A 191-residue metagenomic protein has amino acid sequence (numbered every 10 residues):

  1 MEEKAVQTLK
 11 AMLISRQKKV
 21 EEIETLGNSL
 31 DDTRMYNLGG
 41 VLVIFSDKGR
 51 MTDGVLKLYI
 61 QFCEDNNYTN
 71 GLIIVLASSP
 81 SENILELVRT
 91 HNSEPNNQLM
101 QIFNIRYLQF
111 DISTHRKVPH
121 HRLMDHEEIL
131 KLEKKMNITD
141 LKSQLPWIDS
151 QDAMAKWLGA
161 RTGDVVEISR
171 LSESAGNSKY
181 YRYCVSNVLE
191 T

Functional and structural regions predicted by a protein language model:
M1-N70, E82-H91, P95-Q98, F103-D111 (+1 more regions): Helix-rich terminal scaffold detector
A77-S78: Preference for solvent-exposed, low-hydrophobicity sequence contexts
L132-I148: Short, basic/aromatic beta-hairpin or loop at an interaction surface
W147-K156: Short alpha-helix capping/helix-loop boundary micro-motifs
R170-L171: Short, surface-exposed secondary-structure boundary micro-motifs
